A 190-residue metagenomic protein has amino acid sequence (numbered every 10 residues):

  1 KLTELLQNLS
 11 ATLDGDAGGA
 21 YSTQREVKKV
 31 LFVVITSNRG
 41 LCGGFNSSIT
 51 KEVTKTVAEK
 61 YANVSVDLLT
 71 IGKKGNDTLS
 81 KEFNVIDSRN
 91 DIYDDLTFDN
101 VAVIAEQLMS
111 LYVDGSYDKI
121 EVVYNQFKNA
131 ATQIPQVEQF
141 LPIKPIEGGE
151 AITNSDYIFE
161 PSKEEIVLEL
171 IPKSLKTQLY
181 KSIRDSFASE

Functional and structural regions predicted by a protein language model:
K1-E190: C-terminal beta-strand-loop-alpha-helix "lid" module of Rossmann-like NAD(P)-dependent dehydrogenases
